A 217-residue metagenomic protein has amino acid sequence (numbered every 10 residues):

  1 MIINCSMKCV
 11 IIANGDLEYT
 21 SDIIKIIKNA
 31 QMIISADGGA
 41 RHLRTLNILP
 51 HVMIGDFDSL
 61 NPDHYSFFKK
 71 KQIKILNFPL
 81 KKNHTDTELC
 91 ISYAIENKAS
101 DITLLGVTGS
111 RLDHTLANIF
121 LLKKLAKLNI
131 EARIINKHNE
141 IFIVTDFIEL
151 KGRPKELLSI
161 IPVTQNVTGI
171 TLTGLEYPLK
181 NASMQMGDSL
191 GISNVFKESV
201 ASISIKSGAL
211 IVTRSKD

Functional and structural regions predicted by a protein language model:
M1-F67: N-terminal beta-strand-loop-alpha-helix module at the start of alpha/beta ligand-binding or catalytic domains
I12, I34-D37, L76-N77, A132-N136: General beta-strand structural signal in soluble alpha/beta enzymes
A30-Q31, P50, Q72, A99 (+1 more regions): Short, well-ordered alpha-helix to beta-strand connector turns
I75-N97: Short phosphate-binding loop-to-helix
G109-K123: Short Gly/Thr/Asp-enriched flexible loops that form oxyanion-binding sites at enzyme active sites
K124-G152: Class I SAM-dependent methyltransferase SAM-binding "motif I" and its flanking Rossmann-like core
V144-D217: Long, charged alpha-helical interface segments
